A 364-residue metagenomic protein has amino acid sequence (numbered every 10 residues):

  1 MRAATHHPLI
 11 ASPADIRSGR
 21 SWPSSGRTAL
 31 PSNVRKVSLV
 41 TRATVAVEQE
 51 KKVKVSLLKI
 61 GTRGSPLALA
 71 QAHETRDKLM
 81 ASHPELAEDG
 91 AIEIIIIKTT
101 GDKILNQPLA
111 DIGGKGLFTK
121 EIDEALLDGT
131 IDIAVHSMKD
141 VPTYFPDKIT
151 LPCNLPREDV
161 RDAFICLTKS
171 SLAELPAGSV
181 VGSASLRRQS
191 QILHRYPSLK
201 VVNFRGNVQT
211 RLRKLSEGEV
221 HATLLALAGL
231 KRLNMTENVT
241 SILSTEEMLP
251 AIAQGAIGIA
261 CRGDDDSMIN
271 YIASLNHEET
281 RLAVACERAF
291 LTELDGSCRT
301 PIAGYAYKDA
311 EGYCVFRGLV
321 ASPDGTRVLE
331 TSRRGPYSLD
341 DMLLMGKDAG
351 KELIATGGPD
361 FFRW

Functional and structural regions predicted by a protein language model:
R2-H7, P13-D15, W22, V34-I112 (+6 more regions): Small-molecule-sensing regulatory modules
I16, S25-A29: Low-complexity, intrinsically disordered segments with a bias for serine/threonine
K59-G61, I95, A134, P152 (+1 more regions): Short, well-ordered beta-strand segments
P108-D162, T168: N-terminal glycine-rich phosphate/adenylate-binding segment common to multiple enzyme folds
M138-K139, D147-L199, E246: A conserved helix-loop-strand patch within extracytoplasmic ligand-binding domains of the periplasmic binding
